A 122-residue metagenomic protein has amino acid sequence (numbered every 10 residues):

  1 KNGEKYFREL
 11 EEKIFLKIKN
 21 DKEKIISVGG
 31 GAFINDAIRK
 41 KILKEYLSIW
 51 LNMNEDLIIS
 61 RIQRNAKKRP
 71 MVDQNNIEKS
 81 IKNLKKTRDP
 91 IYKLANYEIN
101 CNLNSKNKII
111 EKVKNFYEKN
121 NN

Functional and structural regions predicted by a protein language model:
K1-L43, P70, E78, K82: ATP-dependent small-molecule kinase phosphotransfer cores that center on conserved nucleotide phosphate-binding segments
K13, M53, N76, L103-S105: Short beta->alpha linker loops
D21, S60, K86-N122: NTP-dependent small-molecule kinase module
S27, R69-N75, L94, C101: Short, hydrophobic secondary-structure boundary micro-motifs
G30-F33, N54-D56, N104: Short glycine-rich anion-binding loops that position phosphate/pyrophosphate groups of nucleotides and phosphorylated
A37-K40, S60-R64, E111-K112: Short amphipathic alpha-helical segments
E45-P90: A glycine- and Lys/Arg-enriched "phosphate-lid" helix/loop adjacent to the NTP-binding pocket of small-molecule kinases
